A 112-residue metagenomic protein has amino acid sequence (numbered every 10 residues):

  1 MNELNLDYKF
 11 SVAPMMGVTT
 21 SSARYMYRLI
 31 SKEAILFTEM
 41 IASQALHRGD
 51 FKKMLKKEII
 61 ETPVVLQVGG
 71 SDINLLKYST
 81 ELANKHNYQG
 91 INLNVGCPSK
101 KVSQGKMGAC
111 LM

Functional and structural regions predicted by a protein language model:
M1-M15, M54-K56: N-terminal amphipathic alpha-helix/helix-capping segment at the start of soluble metabolic enzymes
D7-F10, K32-E33, N87, S103-Q104: Short, functionally important structural connectors and interaction interfaces within domains
D7-K9, E61-V65, K106: Short, solvent-exposed beta-strand edge segments and adjacent coil->beta transition regions
M15-H86: Glycine-rich, positively charged N-terminal anion/phosphate-binding segment
T38, G90-S99: Non-cysteine beta-strand/loop elements that form the S-adenosyl-L-methionine
A45, P98-V102: Conserved protein kinase catalytic core
K101-M112: Glycine-rich tight-turn/loop motif centered on a GG-T
